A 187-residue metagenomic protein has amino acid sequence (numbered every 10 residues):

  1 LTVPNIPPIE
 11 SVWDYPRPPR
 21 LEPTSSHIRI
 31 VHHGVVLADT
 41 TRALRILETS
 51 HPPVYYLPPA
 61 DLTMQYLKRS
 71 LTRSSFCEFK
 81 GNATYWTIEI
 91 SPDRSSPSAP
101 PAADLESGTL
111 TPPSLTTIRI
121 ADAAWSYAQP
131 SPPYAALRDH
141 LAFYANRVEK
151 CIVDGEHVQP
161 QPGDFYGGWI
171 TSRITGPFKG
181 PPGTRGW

Functional and structural regions predicted by a protein language model:
L1-P97, P101-W187: Terminal leader/tail segments of proteins
